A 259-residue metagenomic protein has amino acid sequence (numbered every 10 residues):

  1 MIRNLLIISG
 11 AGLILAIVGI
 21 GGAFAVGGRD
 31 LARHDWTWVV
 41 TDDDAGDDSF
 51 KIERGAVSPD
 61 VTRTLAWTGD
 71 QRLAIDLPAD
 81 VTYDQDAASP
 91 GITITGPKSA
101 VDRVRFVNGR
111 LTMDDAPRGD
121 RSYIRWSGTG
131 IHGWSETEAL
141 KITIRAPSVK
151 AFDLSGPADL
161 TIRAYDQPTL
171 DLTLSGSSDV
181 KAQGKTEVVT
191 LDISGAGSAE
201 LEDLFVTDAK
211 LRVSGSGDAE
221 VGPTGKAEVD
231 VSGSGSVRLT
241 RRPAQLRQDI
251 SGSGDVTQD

Functional and structural regions predicted by a protein language model:
I2-S155, R163-Y165, Q183-E187, T257: Acidic (Asp/Glu) and glycine-rich low-complexity loops/linkers that are typically intrinsically disordered
V61-A66, D70-Y83, A139-D259: Extended, compositionally simple hydrophobic/Ser/Thr-rich segments that build repetitive fibrous architectures
